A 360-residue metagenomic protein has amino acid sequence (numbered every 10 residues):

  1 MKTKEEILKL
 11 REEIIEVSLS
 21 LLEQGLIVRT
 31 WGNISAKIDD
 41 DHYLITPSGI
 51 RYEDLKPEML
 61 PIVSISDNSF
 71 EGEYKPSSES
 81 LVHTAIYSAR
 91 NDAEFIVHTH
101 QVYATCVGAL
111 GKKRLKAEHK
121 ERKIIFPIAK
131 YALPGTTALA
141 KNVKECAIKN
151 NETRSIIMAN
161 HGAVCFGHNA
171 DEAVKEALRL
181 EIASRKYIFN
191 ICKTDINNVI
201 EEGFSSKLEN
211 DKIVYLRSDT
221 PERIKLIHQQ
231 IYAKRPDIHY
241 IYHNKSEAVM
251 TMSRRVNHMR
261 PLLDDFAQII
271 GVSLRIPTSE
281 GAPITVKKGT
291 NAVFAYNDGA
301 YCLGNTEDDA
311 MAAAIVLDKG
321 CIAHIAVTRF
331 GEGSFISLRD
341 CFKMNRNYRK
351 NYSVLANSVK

Functional and structural regions predicted by a protein language model:
M1-K360: Glycine-rich flexible loops
